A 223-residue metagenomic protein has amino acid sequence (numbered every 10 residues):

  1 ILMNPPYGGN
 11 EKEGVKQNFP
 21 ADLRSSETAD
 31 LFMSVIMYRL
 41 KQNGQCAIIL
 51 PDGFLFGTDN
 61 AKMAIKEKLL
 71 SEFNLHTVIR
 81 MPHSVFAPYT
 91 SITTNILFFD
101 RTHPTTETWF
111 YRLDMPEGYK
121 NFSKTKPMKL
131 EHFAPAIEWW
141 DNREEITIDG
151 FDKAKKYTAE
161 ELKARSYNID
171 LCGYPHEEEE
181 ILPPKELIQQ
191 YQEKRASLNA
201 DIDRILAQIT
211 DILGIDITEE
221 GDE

Functional and structural regions predicted by a protein language model:
L2-E223: A conserved structural/catalytic subdomain of Rossmann-like adenosyl-cofactor enzymes
